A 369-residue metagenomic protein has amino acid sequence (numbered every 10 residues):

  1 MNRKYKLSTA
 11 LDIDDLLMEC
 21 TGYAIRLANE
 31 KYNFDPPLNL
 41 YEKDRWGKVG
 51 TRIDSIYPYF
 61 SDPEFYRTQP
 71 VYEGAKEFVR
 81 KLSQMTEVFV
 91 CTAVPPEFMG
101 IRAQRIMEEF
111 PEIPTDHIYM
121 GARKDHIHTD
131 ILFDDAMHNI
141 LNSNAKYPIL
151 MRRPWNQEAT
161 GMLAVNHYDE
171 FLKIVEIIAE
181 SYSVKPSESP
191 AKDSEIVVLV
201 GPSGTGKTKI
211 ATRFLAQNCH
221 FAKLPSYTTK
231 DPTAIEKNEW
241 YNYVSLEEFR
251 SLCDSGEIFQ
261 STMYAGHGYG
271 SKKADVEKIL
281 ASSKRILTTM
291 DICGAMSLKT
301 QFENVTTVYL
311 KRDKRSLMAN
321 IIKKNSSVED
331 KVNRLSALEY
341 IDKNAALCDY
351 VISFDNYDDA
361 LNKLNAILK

Functional and structural regions predicted by a protein language model:
N2-Y57, D193-L199, G204-H220: Active-site neighborhood of HAD-like aspartate-dependent phosphohydrolases
V49-F65, T228-I286: ATP-dependent small-molecule kinase phosphotransfer cores that center on conserved nucleotide phosphate-binding segments
Y66-P70, A75-I106, R285: Substrate-recognition element of Asp-dependent hydrolases with the DxDx(T/V) motif
C91-N142: Substrate-recognition "cap/lid" segment bordering the active-site pocket of phosphatases
F133-D169: Acidic, Mg2+-coordinating phosphoryl-transfer loop and its flanking beta/alpha structural elements, shared across
S183-I196: Extreme N-terminal, non-catalytic leader segments that precede Walker-type/kinase nucleotide-binding cores
R285-D291, Q301-I322: Conserved phosphate-donor/acceptor-positioning beta-strand/loop module used by diverse small-molecule
A295, K323-L368: Small-molecule kinase domains that catalyze NTP-dependent phosphoryl transfer to phosphate-bearing small molecules
